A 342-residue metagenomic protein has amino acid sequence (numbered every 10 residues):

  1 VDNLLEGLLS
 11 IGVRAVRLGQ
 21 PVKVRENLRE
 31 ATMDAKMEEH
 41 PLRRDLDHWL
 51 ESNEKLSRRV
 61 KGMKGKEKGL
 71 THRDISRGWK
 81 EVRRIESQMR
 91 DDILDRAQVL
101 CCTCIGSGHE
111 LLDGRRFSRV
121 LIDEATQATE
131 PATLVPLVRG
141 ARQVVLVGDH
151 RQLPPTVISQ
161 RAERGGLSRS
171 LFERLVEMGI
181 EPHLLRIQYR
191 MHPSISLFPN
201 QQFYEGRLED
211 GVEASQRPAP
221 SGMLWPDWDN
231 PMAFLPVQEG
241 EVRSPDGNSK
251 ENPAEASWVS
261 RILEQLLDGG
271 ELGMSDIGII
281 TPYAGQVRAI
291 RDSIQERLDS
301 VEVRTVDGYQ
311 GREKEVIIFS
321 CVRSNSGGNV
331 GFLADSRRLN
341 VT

Functional and structural regions predicted by a protein language model:
D2-V13, L18-L28, I105-V341: Conserved helicase motor core of SF1/SF2 NTP-dependent helicases
R29-R119: Conserved helicase NTPase catalytic core signature
